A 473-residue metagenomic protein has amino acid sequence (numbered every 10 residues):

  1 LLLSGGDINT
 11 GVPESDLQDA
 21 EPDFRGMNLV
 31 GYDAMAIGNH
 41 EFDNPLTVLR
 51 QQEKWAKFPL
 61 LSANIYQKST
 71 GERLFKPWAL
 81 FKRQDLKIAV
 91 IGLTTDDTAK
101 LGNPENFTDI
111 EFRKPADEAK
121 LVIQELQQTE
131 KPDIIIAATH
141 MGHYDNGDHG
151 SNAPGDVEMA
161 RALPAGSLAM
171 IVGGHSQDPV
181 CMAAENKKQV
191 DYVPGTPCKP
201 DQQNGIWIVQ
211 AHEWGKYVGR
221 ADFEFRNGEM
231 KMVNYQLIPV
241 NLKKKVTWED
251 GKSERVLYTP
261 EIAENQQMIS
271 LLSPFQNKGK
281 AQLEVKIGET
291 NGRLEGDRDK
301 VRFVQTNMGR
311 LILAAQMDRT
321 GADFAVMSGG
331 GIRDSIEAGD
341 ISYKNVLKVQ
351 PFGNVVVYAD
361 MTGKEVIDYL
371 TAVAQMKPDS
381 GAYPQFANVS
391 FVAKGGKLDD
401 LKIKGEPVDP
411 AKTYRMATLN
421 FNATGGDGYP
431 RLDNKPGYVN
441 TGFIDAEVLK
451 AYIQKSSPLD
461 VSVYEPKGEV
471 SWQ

Functional and structural regions predicted by a protein language model:
L1-N9, I88-K100, K120-G147: Short acidic, glycine-rich surface-loop motifs adjacent to enzyme active sites
S4, G31-I37, L60-A63, T95 (+4 more regions): Divalent metal-dependent hydrolysis catalytic cores, especially in the metallo-beta-lactamase
N9-R113, H149-Q282, K377-Q385, D399-L401: Active-site-adjacent helix-turn-beta-strand microarchitecture at beta-sheet edges that either contains or buttresses
T10-D16, G38-N39, E105-I110, D297-V304 (+2 more regions): Second-shell loop/turn segments in exported
E21-L29, T47-K54, D117-Q124, V157 (+7 more regions): Solvent-exposed, polar/charged alpha-helical surfaces in well-ordered, non-transmembrane soluble domains, broadly
Y32, K131-P132, G321-A322: Short, high-confidence coil segments that cap the C-terminus of an alpha-helix and link into the following beta-strand
K57-N64, K68-S69, F75-W78, K82 (+6 more regions): Feature captures C-terminal
A281-Q305: Glycine-rich phosphate/diphosphate-binding loops and the adjacent beta-loop-alpha structural elements that coordinate
